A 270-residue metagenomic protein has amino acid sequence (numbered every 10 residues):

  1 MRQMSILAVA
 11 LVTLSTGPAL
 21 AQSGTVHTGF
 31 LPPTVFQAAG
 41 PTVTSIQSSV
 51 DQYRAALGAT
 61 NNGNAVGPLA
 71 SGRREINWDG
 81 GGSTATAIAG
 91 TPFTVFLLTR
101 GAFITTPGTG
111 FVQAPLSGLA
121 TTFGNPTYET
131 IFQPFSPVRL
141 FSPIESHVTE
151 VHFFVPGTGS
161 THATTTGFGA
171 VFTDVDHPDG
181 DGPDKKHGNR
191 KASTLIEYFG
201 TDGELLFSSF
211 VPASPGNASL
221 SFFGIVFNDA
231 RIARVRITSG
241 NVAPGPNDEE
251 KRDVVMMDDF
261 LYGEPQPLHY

Functional and structural regions predicted by a protein language model:
M1-L7: Bacterial N-terminal signal peptides that target proteins for export
A8-T16: Bacterial N-terminal signal peptides
G17-A21: Sec/Tat signal peptide C-region and signal peptidase I cleavage site
G24-Y270: Surface-exposed, well-ordered secondary-structure segments
